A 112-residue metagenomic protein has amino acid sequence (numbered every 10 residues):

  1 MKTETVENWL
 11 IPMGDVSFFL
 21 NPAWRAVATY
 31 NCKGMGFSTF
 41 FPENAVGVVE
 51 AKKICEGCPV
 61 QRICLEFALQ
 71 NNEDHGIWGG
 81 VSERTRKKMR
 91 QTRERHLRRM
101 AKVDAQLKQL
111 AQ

Functional and structural regions predicted by a protein language model:
E4-N21: N-terminal cysteine/histidine-rich coordination modules
M13-S17, A26-T29, V81-Q112: Short Fe-S-cluster ligation motifs
F19-P59, E66-D74: Immediate flanking context of iron-sulfur cluster ligation sites
V49-E50, Q70, D74-Q91: Short polar/charged helix/loop
P59-R62, A68-Q70, R86, D104-K108: Short, surface-exposed, polar/charged, turn-prone segments marking secondary-structure boundaries
R62, H75-G76, L97: Secondary-structure transition/capping residues
